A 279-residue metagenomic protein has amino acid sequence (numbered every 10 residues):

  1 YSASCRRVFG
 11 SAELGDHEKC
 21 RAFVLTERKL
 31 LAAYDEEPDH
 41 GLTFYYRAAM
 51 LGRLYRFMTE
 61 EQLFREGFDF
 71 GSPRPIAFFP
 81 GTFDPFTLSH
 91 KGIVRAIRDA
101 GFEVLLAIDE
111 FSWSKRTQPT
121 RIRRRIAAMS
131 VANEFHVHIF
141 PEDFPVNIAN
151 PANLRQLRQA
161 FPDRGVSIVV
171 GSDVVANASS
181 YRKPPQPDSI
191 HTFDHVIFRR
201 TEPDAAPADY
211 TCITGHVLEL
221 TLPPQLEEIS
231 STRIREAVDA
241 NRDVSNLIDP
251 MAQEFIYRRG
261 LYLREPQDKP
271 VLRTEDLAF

Functional and structural regions predicted by a protein language model:
Y1-F279: Nucleotidyltransferase catalytic core that binds NTPs
